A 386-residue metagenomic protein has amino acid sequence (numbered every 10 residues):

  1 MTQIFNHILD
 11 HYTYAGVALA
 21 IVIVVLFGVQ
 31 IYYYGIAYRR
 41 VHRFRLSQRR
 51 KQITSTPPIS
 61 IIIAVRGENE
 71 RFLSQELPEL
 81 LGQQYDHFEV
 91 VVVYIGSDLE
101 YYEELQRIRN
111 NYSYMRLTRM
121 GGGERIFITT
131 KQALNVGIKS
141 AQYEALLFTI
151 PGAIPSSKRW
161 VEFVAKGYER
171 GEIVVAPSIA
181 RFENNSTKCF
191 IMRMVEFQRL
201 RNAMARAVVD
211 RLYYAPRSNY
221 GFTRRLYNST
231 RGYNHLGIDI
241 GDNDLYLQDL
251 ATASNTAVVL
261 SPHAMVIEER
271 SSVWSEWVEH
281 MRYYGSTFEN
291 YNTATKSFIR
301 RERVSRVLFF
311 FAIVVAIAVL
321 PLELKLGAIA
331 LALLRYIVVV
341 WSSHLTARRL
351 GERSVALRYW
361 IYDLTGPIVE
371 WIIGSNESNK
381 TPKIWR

Functional and structural regions predicted by a protein language model:
M1-I53: N-terminal membrane-anchoring/stem segments of glycan-assembly enzymes
R71, P151-K166: Acidic donor-binding/catalytic loop of UDP-sugar-dependent glycosyltransferases, especially processive GT2
L77-H87: Short, acidic, metal-binding catalytic loop of nucleotide-sugar glycosyltransferases
Y94-L105, G121-G122, A153-I154: A conserved acidic beta->alpha catalytic loop
T118-T129, A133, G137, Y143 (+4 more regions): Long helical/loop segments within the catalytic core of UDP-sugar-dependent glycosyltransferases, especially the large
L146: Short aromatic/hydrophobic "clamp" motif used to bind/position activated sugar donors
V174-R199, N228, N234-F298: Catalytic donor/gating beta->alpha subdomain of glycosyltransferases that bind UDP-sugars
R306-P382: Membrane-embedded multi-pass helical conduit in multi-pass membrane proteins, especially envelope-biosynthetic
